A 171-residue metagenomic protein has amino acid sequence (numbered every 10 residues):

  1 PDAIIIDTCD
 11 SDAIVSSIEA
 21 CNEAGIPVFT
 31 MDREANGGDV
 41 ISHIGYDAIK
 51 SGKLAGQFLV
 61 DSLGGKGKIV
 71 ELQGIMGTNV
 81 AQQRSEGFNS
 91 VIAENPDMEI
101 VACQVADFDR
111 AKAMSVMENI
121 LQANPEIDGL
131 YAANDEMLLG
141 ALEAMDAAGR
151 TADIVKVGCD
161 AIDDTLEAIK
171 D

Functional and structural regions predicted by a protein language model:
P1-D171: A residue-level marker of the well-folded mature domains of exported/periplasmic proteins
